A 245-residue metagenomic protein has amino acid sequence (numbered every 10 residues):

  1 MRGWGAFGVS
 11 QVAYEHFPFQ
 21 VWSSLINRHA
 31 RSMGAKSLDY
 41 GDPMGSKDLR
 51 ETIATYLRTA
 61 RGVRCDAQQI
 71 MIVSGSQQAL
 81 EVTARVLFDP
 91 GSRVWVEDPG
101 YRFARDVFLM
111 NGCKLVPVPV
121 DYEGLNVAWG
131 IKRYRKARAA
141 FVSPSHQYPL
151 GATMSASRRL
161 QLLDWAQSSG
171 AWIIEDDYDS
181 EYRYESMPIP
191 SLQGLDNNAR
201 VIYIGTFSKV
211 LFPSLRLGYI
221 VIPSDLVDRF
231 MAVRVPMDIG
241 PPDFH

Functional and structural regions predicted by a protein language model:
M1-M44: N-terminal "arm"/small-domain region of PLP-dependent enzymes with the aminotransferase-like
V12, P144-Y148, K209: Short glycine-rich anion-binding loops that position phosphate/pyrophosphate groups of nucleotides and phosphorylated
Y14-P18, Y148-L150, E181, P213: Short catalytic/ligand-binding loop motif for oxyanion handling, primarily in non-cytosolic enzymes, centered on
H16, Q20, S24, M44-K47 (+5 more regions): Alpha-helix N-cap/helix-start motif at coil-to-helix transitions, marked by capping-box chemistry
I26-G170, S180-I202, V235: Conserved core of the PLP fold type I
V201-H245: PLP-dependent aminotransferase class I/II
